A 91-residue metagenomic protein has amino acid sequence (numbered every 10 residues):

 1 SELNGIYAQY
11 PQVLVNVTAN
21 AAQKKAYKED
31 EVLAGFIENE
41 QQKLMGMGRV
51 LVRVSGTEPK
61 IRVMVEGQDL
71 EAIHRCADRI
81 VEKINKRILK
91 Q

Functional and structural regions predicted by a protein language model:
S1-Q91: Phosphate-binding and adjacent anionic-ligand microenvironments
